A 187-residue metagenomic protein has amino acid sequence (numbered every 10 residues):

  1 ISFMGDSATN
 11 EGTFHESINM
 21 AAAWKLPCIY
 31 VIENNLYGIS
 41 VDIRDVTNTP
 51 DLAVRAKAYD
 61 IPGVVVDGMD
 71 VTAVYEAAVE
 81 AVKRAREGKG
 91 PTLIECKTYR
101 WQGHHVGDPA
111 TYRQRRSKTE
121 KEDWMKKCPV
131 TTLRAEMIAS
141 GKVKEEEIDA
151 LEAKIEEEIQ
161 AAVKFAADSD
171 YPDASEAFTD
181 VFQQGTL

Functional and structural regions predicted by a protein language model:
I1-D168: Glycine-rich ThDP/TPP pyrophosphate-binding loop and its adjacent helix/strand module within ThDP-dependent enzymes
E157-L187: Short, amphipathic C-terminal "tail helix"
